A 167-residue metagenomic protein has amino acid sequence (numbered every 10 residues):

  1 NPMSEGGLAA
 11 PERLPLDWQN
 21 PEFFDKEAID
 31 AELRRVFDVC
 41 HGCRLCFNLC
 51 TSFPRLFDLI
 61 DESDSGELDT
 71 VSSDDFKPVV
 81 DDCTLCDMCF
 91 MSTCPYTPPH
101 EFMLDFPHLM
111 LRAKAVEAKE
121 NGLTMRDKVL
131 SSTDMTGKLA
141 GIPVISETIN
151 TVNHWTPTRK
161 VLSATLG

Functional and structural regions predicted by a protein language model:
N1-S4, C43, L166-G167: Short secondary-structure boundary segments
P2-A10, F47-S52: Conserved oxyanion/phosphate-binding beta-strand-loop segments in alpha/beta enzyme cores
A10-E32, T51-K77: Short, charged low-complexity linear segments at domain edges
A28-F37, S65-G167: Iron-sulfur-cluster electron-transfer modules
E32-N48: Mature N-terminal segment immediately following signal peptide/propeptide cleavage in secreted/periplasmic
L49-S52, L56-L59, S92, H100-M103: Short, non-ligating residues that shape and space the ligands of small metal-coordination modules and catalytic
